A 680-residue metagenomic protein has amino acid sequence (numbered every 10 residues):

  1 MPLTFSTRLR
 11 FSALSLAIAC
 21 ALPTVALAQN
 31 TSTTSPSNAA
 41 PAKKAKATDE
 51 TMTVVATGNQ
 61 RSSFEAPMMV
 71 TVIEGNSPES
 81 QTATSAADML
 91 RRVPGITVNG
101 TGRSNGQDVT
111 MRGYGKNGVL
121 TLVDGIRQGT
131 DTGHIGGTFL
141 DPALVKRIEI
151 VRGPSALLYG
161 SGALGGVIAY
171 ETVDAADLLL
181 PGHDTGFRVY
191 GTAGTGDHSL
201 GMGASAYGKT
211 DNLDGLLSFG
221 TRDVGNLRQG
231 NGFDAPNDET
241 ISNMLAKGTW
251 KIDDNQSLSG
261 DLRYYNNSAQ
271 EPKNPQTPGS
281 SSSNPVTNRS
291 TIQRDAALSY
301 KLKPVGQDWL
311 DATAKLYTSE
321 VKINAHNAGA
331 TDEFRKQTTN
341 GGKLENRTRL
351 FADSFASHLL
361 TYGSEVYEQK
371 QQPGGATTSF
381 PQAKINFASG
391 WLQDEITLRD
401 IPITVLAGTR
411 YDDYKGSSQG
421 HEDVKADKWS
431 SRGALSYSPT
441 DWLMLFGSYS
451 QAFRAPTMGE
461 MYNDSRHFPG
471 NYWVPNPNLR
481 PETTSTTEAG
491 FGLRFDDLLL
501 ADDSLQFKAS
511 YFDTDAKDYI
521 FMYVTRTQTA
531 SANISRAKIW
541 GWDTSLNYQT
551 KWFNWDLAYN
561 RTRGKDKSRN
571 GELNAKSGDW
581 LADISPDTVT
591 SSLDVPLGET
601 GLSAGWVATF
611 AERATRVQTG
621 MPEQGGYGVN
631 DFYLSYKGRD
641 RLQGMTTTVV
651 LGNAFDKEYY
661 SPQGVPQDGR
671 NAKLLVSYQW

Functional and structural regions predicted by a protein language model:
P2-S15, L27-Q29, G125, S242 (+8 more regions): Conserved C-terminal beta-signal and adjacent last beta-strands/turns of outer-membrane beta-barrel proteins
T31, G230-E239, K251, N255-A312 (+3 more regions): Flexible loop and strand-edge segments within Gram-negative outer membrane beta-barrel domains
A40-L180, H198, S319, A489 (+1 more regions): Acidic, small-polar-rich N-terminal luminal/periplasmic segments of exported/outer-membrane proteins
V167, T172-G208, A383: Short strand-turn segments of transmembrane beta-barrel domains in outer membranes, especially the first one or two
G191, D214-L217, D311-N327, F446 (+5 more regions): Membrane-embedded beta-barrel scaffold of Gram-negative outer-membrane proteins
A193-D223, F233-A269, N288-K303, A352-F355 (+2 more regions): Transmembrane beta-barrel wall of Gram-negative outer-membrane proteins
P275-G279, D413-K415, D423, Y437 (+5 more regions): Surface-exposed extracellular loop regions of Gram-negative outer-membrane beta-barrel proteins, predominantly
L398, P402-V405, A501-A516, A532-V617 (+1 more regions): Gram-negative outer-membrane beta-barrel transporters
